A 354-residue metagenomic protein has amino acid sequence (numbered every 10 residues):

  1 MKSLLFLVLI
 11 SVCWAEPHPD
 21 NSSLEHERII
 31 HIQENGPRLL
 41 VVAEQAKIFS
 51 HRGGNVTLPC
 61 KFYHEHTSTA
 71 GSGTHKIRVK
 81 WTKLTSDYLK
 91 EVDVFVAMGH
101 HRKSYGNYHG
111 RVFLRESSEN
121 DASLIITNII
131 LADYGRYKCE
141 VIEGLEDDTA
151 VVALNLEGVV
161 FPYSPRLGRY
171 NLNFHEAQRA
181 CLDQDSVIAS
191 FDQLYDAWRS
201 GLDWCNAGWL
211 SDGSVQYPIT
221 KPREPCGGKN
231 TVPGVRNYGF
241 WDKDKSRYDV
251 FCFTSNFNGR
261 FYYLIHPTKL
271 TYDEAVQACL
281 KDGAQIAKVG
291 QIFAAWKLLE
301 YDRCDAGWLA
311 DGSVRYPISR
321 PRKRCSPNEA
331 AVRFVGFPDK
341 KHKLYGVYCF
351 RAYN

Functional and structural regions predicted by a protein language model:
K2, L7-V41, V160-F161: N-terminal signal peptide
E25-E27, H66-T74, E140-G158, F253: Extracellular/luminal immunoglobulin-like beta-sandwich modules
V56, A132-E140, Y248-D249, Y345: Conserved Ig-like domain signature around the intradomain disulfide
C60, W81, Y137-C139, C181 (+3 more regions): Core motif of extracellular immunoglobulin-like domains
H66-H109, D192-Q193, G290: N-terminal V-set
H109-V152: Ligand-binding face of N-terminal immunoglobulin V-set domains in extracellular IgSF glycoproteins
G110, E157-H175, C205-G208, R223-L270 (+3 more regions): Extracellular disulfide-stabilized recognition modules
F174-G201, Y263-P267, Y272-R303: Conserved hydrophobic ligand-interaction patch in extracellular adhesion modules
